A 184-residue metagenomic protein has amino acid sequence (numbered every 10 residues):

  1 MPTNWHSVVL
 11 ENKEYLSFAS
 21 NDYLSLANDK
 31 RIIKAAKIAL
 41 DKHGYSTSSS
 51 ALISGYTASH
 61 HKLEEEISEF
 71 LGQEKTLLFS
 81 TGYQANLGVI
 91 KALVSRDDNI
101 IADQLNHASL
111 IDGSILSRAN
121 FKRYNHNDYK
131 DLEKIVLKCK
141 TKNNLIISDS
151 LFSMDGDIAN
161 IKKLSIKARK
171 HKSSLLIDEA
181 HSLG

Functional and structural regions predicted by a protein language model:
M1-Y45, S173: N-terminal "arm"/small-domain region of PLP-dependent enzymes with the aminotransferase-like
S25-L26, I53-Y56, A108, L151-D155 (+1 more regions): Short, small-residue-enriched loops and turns at beta-alpha junctions that line or gate enzyme active sites
K34, I38-T81: Conserved N-terminal alpha-helix of the aminotransferase class I/II PLP-enzyme fold
T81, I101-S117: Substrate-binding/gating loop at the entrance of the active-site cleft, primarily in PLP-dependent aminotransferase-like
V89-A108, Y129: Conserved PLP-anchoring active-site segment centered on the Schiff-base-forming lysine
R96, S117-R118, H171: Short, structured coil segments at secondary-structure junctions
K122, H126-I177: Active-site phosphate-binding strand-loop segment of PLP-dependent enzymes
